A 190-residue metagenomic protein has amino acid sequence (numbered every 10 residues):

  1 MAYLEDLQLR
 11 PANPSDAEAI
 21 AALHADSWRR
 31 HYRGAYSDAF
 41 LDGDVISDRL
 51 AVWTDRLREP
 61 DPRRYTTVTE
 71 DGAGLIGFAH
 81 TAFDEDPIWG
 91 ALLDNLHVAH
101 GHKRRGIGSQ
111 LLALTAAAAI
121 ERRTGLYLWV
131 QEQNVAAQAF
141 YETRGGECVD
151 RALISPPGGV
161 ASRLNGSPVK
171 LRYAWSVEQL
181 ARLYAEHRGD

Functional and structural regions predicted by a protein language model:
A2-L7, P11-A17, A22-A35, A39-G101 (+3 more regions): Acetyl-CoA-dependent GNAT
R64, G166-R172: Short hydrophobic/aromatic beta-strand or adjacent loop that forms the aromatic wall/cage of a ligand/substrate-binding
I88, G106, A136: Residues that form or flank phosphate/diphosphate-binding pockets in enzymes that use nucleotide phosphates
A99-G101, R105, E132-Q133: Active-site acidic-Proline motif in GNAT/NAT acetyltransferases
A119-V130: Conserved GNAT acetyl-CoA-binding A-motif
L128-Q138, I154-G166: Conserved beta-strand-loop-alpha-helix junction that forms the acyl-donor binding cleft
Y141, G146: Conserved active-site tyrosine of GNAT-family acetyltransferases
